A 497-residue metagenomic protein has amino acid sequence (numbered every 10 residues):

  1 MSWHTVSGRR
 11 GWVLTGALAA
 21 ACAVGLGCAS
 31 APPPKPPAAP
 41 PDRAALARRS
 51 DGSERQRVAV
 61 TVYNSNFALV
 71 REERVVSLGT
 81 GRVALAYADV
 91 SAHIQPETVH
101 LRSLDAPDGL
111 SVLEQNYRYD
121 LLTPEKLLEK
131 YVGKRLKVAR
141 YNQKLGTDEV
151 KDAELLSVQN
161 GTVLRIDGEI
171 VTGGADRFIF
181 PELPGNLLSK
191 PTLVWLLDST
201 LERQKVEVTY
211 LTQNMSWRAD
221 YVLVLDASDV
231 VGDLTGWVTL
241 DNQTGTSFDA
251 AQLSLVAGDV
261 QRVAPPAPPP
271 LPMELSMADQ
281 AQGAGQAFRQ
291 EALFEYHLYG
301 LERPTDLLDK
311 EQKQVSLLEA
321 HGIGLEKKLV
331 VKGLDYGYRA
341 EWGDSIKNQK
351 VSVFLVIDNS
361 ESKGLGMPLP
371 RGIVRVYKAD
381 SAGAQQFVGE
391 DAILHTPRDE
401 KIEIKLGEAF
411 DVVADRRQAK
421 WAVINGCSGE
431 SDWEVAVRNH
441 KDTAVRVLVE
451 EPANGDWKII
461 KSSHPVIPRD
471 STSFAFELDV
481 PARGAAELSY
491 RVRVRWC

Functional and structural regions predicted by a protein language model:
S2-A17: Bacterial N-terminal signal peptides that target proteins for export
W3, L26-C497: Long, intrinsically disordered, low-complexity accessory segments associated with secretion and vesicular trafficking
T15-G25: Bacterial N-terminal signal peptides
